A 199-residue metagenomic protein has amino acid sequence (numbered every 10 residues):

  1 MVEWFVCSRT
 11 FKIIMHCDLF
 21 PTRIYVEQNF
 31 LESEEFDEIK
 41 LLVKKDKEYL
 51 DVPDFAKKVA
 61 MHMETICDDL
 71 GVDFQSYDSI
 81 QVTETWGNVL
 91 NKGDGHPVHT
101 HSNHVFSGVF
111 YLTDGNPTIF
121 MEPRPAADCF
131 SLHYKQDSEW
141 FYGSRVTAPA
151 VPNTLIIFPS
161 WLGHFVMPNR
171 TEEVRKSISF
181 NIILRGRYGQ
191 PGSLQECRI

Functional and structural regions predicted by a protein language model:
S8-D78, T85-W86, G93-H96, L194-I199: Non-heme Fe(II)/2-oxoglutarate
T22-I24, V105, R175-S177: Short hydrophobic/aromatic beta-strand or adjacent loop that forms the aromatic wall/cage of a ligand/substrate-binding
N88-I157, L184-C197: Catalytic core of non-heme Fe(II) oxygenases with the double-stranded beta-helix
H96-H99, H164-T171: Short beta-strand His + acidic residue motifs that chelate non-heme Fe in jelly-roll/DSBH and cupin folds
T154-F158, G163, E172: Beta-rich strand-turn-strand
E172-I182: A short alpha/beta connector and helix-capping loop motif
